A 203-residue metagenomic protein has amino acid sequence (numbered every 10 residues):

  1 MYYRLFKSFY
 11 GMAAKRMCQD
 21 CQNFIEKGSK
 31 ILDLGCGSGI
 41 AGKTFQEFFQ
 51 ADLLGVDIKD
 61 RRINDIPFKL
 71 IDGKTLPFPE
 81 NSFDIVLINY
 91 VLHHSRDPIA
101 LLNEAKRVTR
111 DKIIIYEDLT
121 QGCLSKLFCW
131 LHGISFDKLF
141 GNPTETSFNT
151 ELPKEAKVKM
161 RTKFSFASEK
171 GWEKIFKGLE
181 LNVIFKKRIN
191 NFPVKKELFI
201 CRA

Functional and structural regions predicted by a protein language model:
M1-R16: Class I SAM-dependent methyltransferase Rossmann-like catalytic core, especially the SAM/SAH-binding loop
S29-G37: Conserved class I S-adenosyl-L-methionine
G37-T75: Class I SAM-dependent methyltransferase SAM/SAH-binding core
G42-K43, D118-G178, V183-P193: C-terminal alpha-helical "lid/dimerization" subdomain adjacent to the S-adenosyl-L-methionine
L87: A conserved beta-strand element that flanks and buttresses the S-adenosyl-L-methionine
Y90-V91: Short catalytic micro-motifs in class I SAM-dependent methyltransferases
S95-E104: A short, conserved alpha-helix within the catalytic core of class I
D111-D118: Conserved beta-strand signature within the Rossmann-like core of class I S-adenosyl-L-methionine
